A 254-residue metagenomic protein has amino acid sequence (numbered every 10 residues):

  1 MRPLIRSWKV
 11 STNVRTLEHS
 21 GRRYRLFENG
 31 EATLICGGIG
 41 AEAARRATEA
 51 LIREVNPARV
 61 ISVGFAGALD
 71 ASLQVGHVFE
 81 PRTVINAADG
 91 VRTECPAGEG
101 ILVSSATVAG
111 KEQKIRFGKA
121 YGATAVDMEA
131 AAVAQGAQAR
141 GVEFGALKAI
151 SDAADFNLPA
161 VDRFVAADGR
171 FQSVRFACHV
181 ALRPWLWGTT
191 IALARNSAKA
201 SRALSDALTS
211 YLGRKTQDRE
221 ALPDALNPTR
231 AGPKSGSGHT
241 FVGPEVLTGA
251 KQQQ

Functional and structural regions predicted by a protein language model:
M1-T12, V78: Short, conserved "active-site rim" segments that organize catalytic pockets and cofactor/ligand binding
R15: Short glycine-rich, Thr/Ser-proximal phosphate-binding strand/loop in the N-terminal lobe of ATP-dependent enzymes
E18-R230, Q254: Glycine-rich phosphate- or other oxyanion-binding loops that anchor nucleotides, phosphorylated ligands
G238-T240, P244-E245: Intrinsic, low-complexity polybasic segments
A250-Q252: Short, intrinsically disordered C-terminal tails of secreted or membrane-associated proteins
